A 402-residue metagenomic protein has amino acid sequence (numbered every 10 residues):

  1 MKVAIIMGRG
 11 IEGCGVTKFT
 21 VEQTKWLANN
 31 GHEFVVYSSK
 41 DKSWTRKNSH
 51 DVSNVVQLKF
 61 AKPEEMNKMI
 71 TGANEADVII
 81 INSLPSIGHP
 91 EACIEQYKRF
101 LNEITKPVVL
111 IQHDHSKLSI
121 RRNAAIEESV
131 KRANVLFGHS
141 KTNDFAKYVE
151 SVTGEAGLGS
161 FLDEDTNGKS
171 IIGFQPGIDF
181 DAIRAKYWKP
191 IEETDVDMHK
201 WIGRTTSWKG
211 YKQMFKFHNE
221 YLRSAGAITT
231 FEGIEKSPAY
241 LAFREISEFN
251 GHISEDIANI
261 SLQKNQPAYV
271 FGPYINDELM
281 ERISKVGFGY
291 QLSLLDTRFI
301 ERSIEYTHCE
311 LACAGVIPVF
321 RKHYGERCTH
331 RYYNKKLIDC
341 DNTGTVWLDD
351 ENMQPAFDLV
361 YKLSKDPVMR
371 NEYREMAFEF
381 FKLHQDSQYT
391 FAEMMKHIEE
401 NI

Functional and structural regions predicted by a protein language model:
I6-G13, V21, W26-A73, I234-Y240: N-terminal strand-loop element at the rim of the active site of nucleotide-sugar-dependent glycosyltransferases
M7-V21, G88, T206-K209, R298-R302: A short, glycine/small-residue-rich beta-strand->loop->alpha-helix junction that serves as a flexible
G15, E351, S364-E399: A charged, aromatic-enriched C-terminal amphipathic alpha-helix characteristic of glycosyltransferases across folds
S119-S170, I178: A short, active-site helix/loop in glycosyltransferases that binds the activated sugar's phosphate group
F137, I171-P176, R184, K189-K209 (+1 more regions): Conserved donor-binding/catalytic core segment of Leloir-type glycosyltransferases
A242-I283, F288: Nucleotide-activated donor-binding/catalytic signature segment of Leloir-type glycosyltransferases, i.e., the conserved
Y290-E310, V319-Y332: Nucleotide-sugar-dependent
R327-Y361: Change "using UDP/GDP/dTDP sugars" to "using nucleotide sugars
